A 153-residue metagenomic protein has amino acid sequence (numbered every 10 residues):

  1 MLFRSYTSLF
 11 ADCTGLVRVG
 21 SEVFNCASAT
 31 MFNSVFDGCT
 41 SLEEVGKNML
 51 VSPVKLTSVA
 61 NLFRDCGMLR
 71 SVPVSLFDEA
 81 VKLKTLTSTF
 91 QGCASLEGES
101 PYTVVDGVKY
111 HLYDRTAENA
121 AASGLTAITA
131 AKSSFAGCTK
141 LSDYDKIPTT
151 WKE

Functional and structural regions predicted by a protein language model:
F3-E153: Negatively charged
